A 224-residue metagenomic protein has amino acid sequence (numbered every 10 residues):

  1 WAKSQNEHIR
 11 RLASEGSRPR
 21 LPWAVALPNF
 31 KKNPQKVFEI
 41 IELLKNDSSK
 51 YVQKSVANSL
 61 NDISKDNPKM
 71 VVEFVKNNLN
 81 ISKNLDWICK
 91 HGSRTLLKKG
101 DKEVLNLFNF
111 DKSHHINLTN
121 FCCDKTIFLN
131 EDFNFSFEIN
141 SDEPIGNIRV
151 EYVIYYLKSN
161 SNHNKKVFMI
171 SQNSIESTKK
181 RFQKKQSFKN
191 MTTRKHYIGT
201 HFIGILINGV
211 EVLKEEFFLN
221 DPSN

Functional and structural regions predicted by a protein language model:
W1-L219: Alpha-helical scaffold domains
S223-N224: Low-complexity, Pro/Ser/Thr- and charge-rich linker/hinge segments at domain boundaries
